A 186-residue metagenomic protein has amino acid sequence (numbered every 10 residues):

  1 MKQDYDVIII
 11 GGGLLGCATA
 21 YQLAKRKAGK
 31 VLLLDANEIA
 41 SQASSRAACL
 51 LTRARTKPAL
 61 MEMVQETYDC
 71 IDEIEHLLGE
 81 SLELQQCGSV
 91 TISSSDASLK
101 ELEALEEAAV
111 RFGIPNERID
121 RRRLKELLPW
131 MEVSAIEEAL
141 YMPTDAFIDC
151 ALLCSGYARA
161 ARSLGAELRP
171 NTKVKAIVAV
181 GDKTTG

Functional and structural regions predicted by a protein language model:
K2-L15, L32: Beta1/beta-strand and adjacent pyrophosphate-binding region of the FAD-binding site in flavoprotein oxidoreductases
G16-C17, Y21, A36: Long, amphipathic coiled-coil "stalk"/hairpin helices in large membrane-associated assemblies
A20, A24, A160-R162: Gly/Ala-rich phosphate-binding loop of Rossmann-like dinucleotide-binding domains, activating on the conserved
A24-S44: Glycine-rich FAD pyrophosphate-binding loop
D35, D120-R121, P170-T172: Short loop/edge segments at beta-strand edges and connector loops that shape dinucleotide/nucleotide cofactor-binding
A48-L127: Dinucleotide-binding Rossmann-like beta1-alpha1 core, especially the glycine-rich loop that anchors the ADP
A97, L128-I136, V178-G186: A short, glycine/Asx- and small/polar-enriched loop/turn that sits immediately N-terminal to a beta-strand
Y141-G186: Helical element adjacent to the flavin cofactor pocket in flavoenzyme catalytic cores
